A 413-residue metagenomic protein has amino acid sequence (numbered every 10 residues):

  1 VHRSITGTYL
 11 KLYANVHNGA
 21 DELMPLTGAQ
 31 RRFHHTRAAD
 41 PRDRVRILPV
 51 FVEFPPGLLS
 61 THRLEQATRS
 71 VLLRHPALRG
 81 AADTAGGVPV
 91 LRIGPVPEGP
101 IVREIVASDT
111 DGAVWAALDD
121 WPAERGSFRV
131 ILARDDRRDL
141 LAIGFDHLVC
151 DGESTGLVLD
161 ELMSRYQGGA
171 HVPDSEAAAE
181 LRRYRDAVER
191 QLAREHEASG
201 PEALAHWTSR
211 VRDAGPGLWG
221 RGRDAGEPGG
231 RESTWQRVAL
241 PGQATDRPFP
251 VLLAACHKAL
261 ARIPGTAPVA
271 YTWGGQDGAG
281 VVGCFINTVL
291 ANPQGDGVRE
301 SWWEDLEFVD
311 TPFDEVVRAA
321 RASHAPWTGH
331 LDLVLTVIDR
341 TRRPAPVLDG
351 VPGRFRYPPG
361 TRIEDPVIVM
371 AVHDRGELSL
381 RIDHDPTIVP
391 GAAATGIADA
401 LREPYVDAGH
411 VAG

Functional and structural regions predicted by a protein language model:
V1-A39, E65-S108, E124-G126, A178-R231: Short amphipathic alpha-helices and their capping loops
H2-G7, K11-R32, R37-L48, L260-D314 (+4 more regions): Acyl-thioester-dependent acyl-group transfer interface
V45-V50, L78-T84, D120-L132, H171-A179 (+5 more regions): Flexible, Gly/Pro-enriched loop and linker segments at secondary-structure and domain junctions
T61-L72, W115-L118, T155, L159-D160 (+6 more regions): Short amphipathic alpha-helical segments
E65-I143, C150-E153, D160, S164-Q167 (+3 more regions): Acyl-thioester-dependent condensation/acyltransferase catalytic cores
V71-D83, T245-G280: Hydrophobic "lid/gating" helix adjacent to the active-site nucleophile that controls access to an acyl-thioester pocket
A81-A82, L162, Y166-E180, R210-W219 (+2 more regions): A short N-terminal helical cap/helix-turn-helix that marks the beginning of AMP-binding/adenylate-forming
